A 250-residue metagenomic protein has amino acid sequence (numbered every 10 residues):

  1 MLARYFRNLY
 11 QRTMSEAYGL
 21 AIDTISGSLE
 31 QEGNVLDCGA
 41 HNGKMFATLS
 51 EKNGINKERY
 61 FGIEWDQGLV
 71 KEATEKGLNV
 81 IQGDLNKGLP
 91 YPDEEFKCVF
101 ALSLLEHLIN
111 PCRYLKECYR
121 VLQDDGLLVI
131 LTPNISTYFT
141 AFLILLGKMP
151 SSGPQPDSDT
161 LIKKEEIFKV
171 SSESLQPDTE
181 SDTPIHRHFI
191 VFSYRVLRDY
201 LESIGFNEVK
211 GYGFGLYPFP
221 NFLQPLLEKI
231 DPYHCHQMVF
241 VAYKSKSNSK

Functional and structural regions predicted by a protein language model:
M1-P92, C98-L102, L115, I190 (+3 more regions): Conserved N-terminal segment of class I S-adenosyl-L-methionine
A17, R120-Q123: Short, cationic motifs built from Arg/Lys/His that form the positively charged side of catalytic pockets
K57, G77, D125, G205-E208: A generic structural signal for alpha->beta connector loops
A73-E75, Y91-D93, T140-L143, G153: Short, conserved acidic/polar surface loops in the N-terminal third of protein domains
S103-H107: A short His-aromatic
I109-E117, L127-S245: S-adenosyl-L-methionine-dependent methyltransferase catalytic module, highlighting the catalytic core
